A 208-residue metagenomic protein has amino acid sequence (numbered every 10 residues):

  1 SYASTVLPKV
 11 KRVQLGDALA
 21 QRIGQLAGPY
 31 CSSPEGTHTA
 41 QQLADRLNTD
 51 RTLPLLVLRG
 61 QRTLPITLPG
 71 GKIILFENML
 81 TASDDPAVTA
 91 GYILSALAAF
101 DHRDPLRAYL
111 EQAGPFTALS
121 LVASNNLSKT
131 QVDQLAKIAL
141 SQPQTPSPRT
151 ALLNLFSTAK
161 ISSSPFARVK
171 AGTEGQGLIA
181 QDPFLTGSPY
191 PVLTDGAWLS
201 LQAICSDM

Functional and structural regions predicted by a protein language model:
S1, L55-T63, T67, T81-A82 (+1 more regions): C-terminal capping/extension segments of zinc metalloprotease domains
Y2-R107, L193-A197, I204-D207: Peri-catalytic and regulatory segments of divalent metal-dependent proteins
L7, L19-A27, A44-N48, V122 (+4 more regions): Generic secondary-structure transition motif, activating predominantly at the C-termini of alpha-helices
D104-K129: Post-HEXXH active-site segment of zinc metalloproteases
